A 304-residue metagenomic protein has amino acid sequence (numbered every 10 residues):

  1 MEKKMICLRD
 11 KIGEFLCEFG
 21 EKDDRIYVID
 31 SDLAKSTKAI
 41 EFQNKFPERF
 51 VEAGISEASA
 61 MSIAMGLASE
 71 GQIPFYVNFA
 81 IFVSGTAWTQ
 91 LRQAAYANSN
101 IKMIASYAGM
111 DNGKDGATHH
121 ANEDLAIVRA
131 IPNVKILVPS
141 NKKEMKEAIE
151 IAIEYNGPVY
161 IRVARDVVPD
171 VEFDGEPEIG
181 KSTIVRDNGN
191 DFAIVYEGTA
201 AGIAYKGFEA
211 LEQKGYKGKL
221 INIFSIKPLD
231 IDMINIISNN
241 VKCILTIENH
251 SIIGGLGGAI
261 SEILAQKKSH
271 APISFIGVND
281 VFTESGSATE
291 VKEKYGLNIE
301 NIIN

Functional and structural regions predicted by a protein language model:
M1-R162, V167: Thiamine diphosphate
R9-K11, K22-R25, D30-N44, N112-G113 (+1 more regions): Thiamine diphosphate
